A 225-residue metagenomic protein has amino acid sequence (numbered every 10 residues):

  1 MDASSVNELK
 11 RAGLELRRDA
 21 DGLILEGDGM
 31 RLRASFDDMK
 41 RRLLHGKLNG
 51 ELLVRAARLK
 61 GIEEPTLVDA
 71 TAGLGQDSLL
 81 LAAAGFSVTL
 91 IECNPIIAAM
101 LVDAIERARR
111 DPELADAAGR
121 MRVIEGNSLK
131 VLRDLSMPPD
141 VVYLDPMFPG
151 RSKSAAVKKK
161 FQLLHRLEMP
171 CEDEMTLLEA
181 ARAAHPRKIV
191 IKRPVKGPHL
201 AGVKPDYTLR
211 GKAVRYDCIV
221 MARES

Functional and structural regions predicted by a protein language model:
M1-A70, G75, A83, R223-S225: S-adenosyl-L-methionine
T66, S87, R120, R187-K188: Residues at the starts of beta-strands that form the adenosine-phosphate
L67-L80, P138-K158: Conserved proline-anchored active-site loop of SAM-dependent methyltransferases that bridges a beta-strand
S87, I91-V141: S-adenosyl-L-methionine
N127, V131, M169-R182: A short, acidic, amphipathic alpha-helical segment used as a generic capping/interface helix at domain edges
P146-L177: Mobile active-site "lid"/loop adjacent to the S-adenosyl-L-methionine
E174-V220: Conserved Class I SAM-dependent methyltransferase catalytic core
